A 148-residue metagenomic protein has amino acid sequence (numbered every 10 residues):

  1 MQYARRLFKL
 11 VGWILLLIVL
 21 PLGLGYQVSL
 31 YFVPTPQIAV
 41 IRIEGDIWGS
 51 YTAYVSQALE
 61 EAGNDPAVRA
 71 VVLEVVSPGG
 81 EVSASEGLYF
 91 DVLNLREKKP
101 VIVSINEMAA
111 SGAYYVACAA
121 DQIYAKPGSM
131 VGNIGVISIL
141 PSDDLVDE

Functional and structural regions predicted by a protein language model:
M1-K99, M108-E148: Small-residue-centered hinge/linker elements
